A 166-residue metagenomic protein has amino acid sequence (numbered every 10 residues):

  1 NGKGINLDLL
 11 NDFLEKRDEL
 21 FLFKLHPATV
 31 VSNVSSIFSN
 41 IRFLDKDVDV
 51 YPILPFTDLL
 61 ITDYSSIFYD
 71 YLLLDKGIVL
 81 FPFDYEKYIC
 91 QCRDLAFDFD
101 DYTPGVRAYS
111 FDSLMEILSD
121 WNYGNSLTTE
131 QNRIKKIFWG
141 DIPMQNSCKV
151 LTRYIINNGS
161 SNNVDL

Functional and structural regions predicted by a protein language model:
N1-N33, A108, K149: Conserved catalytic-core segment of nucleotide-activated headgroup transferases in glycan assembly
L7-L10, K46-D49, S66, R93-D94: A generic local structural motif
L22, P27-Y69: Donor nucleotide-activated moiety binding/catalytic core segment of transferases that use nucleotide-activated donors
S32-S39, S66-W139: Catalytic binding pocket for nucleotide-activated donors in carbohydrate/polymer assembly enzymes
F43-Y51, Y102-G105, D141-I142: Short, contiguous acidic/charged loop-to-helix segments that flank catalytic cores in large enzymes
M144-L166: C-terminal alpha-helical cap of glycosyltransferases
